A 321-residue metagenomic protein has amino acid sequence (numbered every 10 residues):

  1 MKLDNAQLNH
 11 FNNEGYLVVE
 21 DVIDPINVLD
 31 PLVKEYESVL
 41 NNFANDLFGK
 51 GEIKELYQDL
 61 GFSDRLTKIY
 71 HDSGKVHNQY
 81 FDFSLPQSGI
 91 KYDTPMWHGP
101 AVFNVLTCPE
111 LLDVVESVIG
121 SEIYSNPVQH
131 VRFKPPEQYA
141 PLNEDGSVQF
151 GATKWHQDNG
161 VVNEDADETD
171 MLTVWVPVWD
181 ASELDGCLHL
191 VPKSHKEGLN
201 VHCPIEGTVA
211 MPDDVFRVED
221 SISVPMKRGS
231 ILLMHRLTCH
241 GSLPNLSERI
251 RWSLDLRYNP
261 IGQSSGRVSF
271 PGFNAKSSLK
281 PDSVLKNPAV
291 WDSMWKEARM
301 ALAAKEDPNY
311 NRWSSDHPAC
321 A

Functional and structural regions predicted by a protein language model:
M1-N13, E20-W155: Non-heme Fe(II)-dependent double-stranded beta-helix
N9, P136, E168-M171, W179-C239: Double-stranded beta-helix
I23-I26, V131-F133, G160, D180-E183 (+3 more regions): Short, solvent-exposed loop/turn segments at secondary-structure junctions
N42-D46, K50, L66-T67, V201-I205 (+2 more regions): Non-heme Fe(II)/2-oxoglutarate
H98-N104, V161-V162, F216-I222, G241-L243: Active-site rim elements
G146-S147, G151-W155, E206-V218, S269-N274: Short, surface-exposed loop/helix-turn segments at secondary-structure junctions that function as lids/hinges flanking
